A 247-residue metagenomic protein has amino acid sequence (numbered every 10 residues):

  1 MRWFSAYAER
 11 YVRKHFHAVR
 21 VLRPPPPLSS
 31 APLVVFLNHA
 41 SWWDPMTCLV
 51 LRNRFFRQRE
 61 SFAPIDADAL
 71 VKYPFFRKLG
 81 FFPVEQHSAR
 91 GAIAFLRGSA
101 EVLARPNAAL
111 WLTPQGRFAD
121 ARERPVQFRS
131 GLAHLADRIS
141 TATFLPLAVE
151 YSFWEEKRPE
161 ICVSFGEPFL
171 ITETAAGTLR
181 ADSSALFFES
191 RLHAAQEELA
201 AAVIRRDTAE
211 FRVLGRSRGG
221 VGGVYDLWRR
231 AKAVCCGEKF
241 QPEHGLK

Functional and structural regions predicted by a protein language model:
R2, A6-H39: Helix-to-loop junction immediately C-terminal to a conserved catalytic motif
V12, D44-T47, G131-L135: Short amphipathic alpha-helical face segments that pack within enzyme cores and frequently flank/anchor catalytic
R13-F16, Q58, F76-K78, R105 (+1 more regions): Short, well-ordered coil/turn elements that cap or connect secondary structure elements
H15-V21, S88-G98: Glycine-rich, highly charged phosphate/nucleotide-binding loops
P25, I65-A67, E85-H87, A148 (+1 more regions): Residues at the C-termini of beta-strands that transition into short coil/loop
L28, Y73, F153-K157: Short glycine/serine/proline-enriched coil/turn segments at secondary-structure junctions
S29-A89: Catalytic core of membrane glycerolipid acyltransferases/transacylases, capturing the structured, soluble-facing
I93-K247: Non-catalytic C-terminal accessory region of glycerolipid acyltransferases and related lyso-lipid remodeling enzymes
